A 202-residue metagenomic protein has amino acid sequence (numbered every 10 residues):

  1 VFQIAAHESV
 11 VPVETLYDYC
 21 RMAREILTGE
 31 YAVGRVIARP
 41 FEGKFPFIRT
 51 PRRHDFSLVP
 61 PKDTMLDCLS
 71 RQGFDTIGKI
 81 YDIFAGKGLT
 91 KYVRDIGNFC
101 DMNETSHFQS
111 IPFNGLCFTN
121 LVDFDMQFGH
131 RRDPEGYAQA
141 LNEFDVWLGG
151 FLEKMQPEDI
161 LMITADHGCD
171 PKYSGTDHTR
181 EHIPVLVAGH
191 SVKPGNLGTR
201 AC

Functional and structural regions predicted by a protein language model:
V1-C202: Feature captures the catalytic ectodomains and active-site-proximal regions of enzymes that hydrolyze or transfer
